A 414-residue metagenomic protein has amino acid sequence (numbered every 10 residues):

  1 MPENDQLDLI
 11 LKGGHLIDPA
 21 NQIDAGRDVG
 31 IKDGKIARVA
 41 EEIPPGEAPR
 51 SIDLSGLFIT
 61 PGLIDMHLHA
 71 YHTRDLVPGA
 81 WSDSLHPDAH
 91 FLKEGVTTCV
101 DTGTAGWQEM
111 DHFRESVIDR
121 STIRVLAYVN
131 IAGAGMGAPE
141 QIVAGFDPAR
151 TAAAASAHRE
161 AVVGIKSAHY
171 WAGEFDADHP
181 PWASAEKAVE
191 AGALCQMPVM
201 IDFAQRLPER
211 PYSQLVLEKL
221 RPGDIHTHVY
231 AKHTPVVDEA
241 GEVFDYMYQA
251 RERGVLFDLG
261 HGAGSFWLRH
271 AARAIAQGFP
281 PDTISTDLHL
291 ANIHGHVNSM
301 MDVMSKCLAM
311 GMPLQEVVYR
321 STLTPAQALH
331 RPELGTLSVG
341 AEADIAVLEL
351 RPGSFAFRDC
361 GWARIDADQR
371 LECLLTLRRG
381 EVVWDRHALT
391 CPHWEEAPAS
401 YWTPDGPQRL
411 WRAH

Functional and structural regions predicted by a protein language model:
M1-P61: Histidine-rich, glycine-flanked metal-binding segment
G14, E342-P398: C-terminal cap of metal-dependent C-N hydrolases
G14, V29, G34, G56 (+10 more regions): Divalent metal-coordination and catalytic microenvironments
G46, L54-D119: Metal-associated gating/positioning segment near the N- to mid-region
H69-Y71, D75, T104-A105, N130-G135 (+5 more regions): Active-site beta-loop-alpha junctions enriched in small/polar residues
D88-A172: Divalent-metal coordination cores built from histidine and acidic residues
H112, F146-F257, S265-D282: Histidine/acidic residue-rich metal-binding segments in metalloenzymes
R269-P352: His/Asp/Glu-enriched, well-ordered alpha-helical/loop segment that forms or immediately abuts the divalent-metal
